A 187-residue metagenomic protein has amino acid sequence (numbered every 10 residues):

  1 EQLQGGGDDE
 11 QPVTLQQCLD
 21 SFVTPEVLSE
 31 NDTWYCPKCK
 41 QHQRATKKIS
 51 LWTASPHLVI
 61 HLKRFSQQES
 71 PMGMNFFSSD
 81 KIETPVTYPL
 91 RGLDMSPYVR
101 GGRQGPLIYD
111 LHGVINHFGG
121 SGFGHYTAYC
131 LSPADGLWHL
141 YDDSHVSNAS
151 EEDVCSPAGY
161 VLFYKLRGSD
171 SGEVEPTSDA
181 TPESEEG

Functional and structural regions predicted by a protein language model:
E1-G187: Exposed substrate/partner-binding surface patches
